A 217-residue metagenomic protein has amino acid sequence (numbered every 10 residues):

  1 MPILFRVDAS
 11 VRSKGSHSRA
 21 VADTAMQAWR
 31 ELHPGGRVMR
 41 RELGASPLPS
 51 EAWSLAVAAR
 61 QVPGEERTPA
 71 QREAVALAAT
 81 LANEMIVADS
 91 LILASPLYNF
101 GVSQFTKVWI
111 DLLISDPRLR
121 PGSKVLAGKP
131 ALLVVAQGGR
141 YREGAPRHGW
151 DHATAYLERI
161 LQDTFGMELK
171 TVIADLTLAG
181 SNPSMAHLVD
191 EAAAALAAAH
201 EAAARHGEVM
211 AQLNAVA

Functional and structural regions predicted by a protein language model:
M1-S95, F100-I114, E201-A217: N-terminal beta1-alpha1-beta2 submodule of the flavodoxin-like/Rossmannoid cofactor-binding fold
I3, R37, K129-P130, E168-L169: Residues at the starts of beta-strands that form the adenosine-phosphate
R6, L93, A131-V135, T171: Structural beta-sheet core signal
S10-R12, G138-Y141, T177-A179: A short, flexible beta-alpha/helix-coil linker loop
L43, A136, A174-L176: Active-site donor-binding loop signature of nucleotide-sugar glycosyltransferases
P49-L55, A145-P146, N182-M185: Short aromatic-enriched loop/helix-cap "lid" or pocket-rim segments at secondary-structure transitions that line
R120-G166: Short, glycine-/small-residue-rich phosphate/pyrophosphate-handling segment
R147-D151, Y156-A217: Glycine-rich phosphate/pyrophosphate-binding loop and the adjoining helix
